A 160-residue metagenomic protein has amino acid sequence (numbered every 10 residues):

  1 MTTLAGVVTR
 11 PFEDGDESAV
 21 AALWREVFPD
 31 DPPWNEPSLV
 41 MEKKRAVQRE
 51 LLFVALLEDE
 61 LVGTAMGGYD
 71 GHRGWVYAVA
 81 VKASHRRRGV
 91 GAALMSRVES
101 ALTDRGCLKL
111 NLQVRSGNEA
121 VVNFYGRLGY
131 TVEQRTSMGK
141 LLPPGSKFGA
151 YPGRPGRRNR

Functional and structural regions predicted by a protein language model:
T2, V7, P11-A78, K82 (+6 more regions): Acetyl-CoA-dependent GNAT
A19, A93-L94, A120: Charged catalytic carboxylate motif
W75-A78, Q113, F124: Residue-level recognition of specific faces of alpha-helices
A83, L112-V121, G139-P144: Conserved beta-strand-loop-alpha-helix junction that forms the acyl-donor binding cleft
R87-S100, R127: Conserved acetyl-CoA-binding loop-helix of GNAT-fold acetyltransferases
R88, G145-G153: Accessory recognition modules or surfaces
L102-V114: Conserved GNAT acetyl-CoA-binding A-motif
